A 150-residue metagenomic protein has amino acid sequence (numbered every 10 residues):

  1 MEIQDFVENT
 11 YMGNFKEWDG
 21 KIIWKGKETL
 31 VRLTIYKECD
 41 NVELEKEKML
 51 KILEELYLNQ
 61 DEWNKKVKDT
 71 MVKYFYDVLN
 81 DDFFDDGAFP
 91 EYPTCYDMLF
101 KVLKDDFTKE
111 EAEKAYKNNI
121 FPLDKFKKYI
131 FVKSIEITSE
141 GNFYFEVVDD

Functional and structural regions predicted by a protein language model:
M1-E110: Long, contiguous N-terminal structural blocks used for assembly/anchoring
M1-W24, K114, F121-D150: Acidic, proline/glycine-rich low-complexity IDRs
E47, K51-K66, N118-N119, D124-I135 (+1 more regions): Hydrophobic alpha-helical membrane-spanning segments
